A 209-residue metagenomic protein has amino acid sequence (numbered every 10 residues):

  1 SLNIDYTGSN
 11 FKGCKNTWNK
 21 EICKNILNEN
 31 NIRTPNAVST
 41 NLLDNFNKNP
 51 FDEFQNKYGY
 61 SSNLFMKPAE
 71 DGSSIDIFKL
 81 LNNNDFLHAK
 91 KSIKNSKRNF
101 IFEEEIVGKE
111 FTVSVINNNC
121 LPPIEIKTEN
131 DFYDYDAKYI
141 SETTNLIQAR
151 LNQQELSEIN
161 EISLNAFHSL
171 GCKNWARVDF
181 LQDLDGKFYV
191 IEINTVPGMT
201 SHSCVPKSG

Functional and structural regions predicted by a protein language model:
S1: N-terminal glycine-rich "phosphate-gripper" loop used for MgATP/nucleotide binding and carboxylate activation
D5-S9, T34, P122-P123: Short hydrophobic/aromatic-enriched beta-strand-loop microsegments
F11-K15, I126-E129: Short, acidic/turn-prone active-site loops that include or flank metal/cofactor- and phosphate-binding residues
C14-E103, V107-G108: Active-site nucleotide/adenylate-binding loops and adjacent lid/helix of ATP-dependent enzymes
S74, E129, N194-K207: Glycine-rich phosphate/pyrophosphate-binding beta-alpha loops
F78-E161, L184-Y189: Phosphate-binding site of ATP-dependent enzymes
E104, F167-M199, G209: Conserved metal-phosphate-binding beta-hairpin within the catalytic cores of diverse ATP-dependent phosphoryl-transfer
